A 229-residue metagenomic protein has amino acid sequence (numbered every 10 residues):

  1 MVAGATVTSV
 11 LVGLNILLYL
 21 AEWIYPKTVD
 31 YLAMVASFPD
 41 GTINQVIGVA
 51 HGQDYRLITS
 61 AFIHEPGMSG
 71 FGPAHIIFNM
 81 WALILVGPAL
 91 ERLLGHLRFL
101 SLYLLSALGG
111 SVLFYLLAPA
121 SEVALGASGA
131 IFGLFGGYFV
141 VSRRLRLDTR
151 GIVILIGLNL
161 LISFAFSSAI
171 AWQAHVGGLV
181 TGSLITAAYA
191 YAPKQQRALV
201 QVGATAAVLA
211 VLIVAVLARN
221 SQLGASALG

Functional and structural regions predicted by a protein language model:
M1-V2, A165-G229: C-terminal transmembrane module of polytopic alpha-helical membrane proteins
G4-A127, A165-Q173: N-terminal TM1-TM2 helical hairpin plus the immediately adjacent luminal interfacial "cap"
L18, F78, F132, I162 (+1 more regions): Short active-site segment of divalent metal-dependent hydrolases/proteases that encodes the spacing between
L20, L108-V112, G157-A165, L209-L217: Aromatic-anchored segments of alpha-helical transmembrane domains
I77-L93, L97, L104-L105, G133-R144 (+1 more regions): Membrane-interfacial alpha-helical segments at the cytosolic side of multi-pass membrane proteins
L104-S106, G151-L160, Q201-L209: Central hydrophobic cores of alpha-helical transmembrane segments in multi-pass integral membrane proteins
V112-G133, G137-L147, L155-A165: Transmembrane helix-loop-helix hairpins at the membrane interface of multi-pass integral membrane proteins
E122-G126, L147-G151, A171-V176, L199-V200: Short, aromatic-rich membrane-interface segments at the entry and exit of alpha-helical transmembrane domains
